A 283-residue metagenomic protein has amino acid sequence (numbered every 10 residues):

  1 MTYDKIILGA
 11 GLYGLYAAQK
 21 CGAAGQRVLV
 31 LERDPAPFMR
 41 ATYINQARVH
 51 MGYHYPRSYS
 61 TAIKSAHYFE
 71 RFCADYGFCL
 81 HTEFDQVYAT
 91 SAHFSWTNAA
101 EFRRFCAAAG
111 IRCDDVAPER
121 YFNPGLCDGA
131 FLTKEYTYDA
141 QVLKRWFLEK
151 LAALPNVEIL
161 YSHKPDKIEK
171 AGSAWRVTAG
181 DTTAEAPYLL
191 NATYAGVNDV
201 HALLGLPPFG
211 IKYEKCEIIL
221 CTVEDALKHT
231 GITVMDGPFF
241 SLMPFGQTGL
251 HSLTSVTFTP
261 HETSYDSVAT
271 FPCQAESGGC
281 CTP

Functional and structural regions predicted by a protein language model:
Y3-L29: N-terminal Rossmann-like FAD-binding beta1-loop-alpha1 element of flavoenzymes
G22-I44: Glycine-rich FAD pyrophosphate-binding loop
Q26-V28, C113, L189: Hydrophobic anchor at the start of a short beta-strand that flanks the dinucleotide cofactor-binding loop
F38, T182-M235, F245-L250, E262 (+2 more regions): Central helical "cap/lid" subdomain
Q46-G129: Dinucleotide-binding Rossmann-like beta1-alpha1 core, especially the glycine-rich loop that anchors the ADP
P56, T90-A99, A130-E149, P283: Short beta-strand to alpha-helix junction loop
F131-Y188, A192-A202: Helical element adjacent to the flavin cofactor pocket in flavoenzyme catalytic cores
